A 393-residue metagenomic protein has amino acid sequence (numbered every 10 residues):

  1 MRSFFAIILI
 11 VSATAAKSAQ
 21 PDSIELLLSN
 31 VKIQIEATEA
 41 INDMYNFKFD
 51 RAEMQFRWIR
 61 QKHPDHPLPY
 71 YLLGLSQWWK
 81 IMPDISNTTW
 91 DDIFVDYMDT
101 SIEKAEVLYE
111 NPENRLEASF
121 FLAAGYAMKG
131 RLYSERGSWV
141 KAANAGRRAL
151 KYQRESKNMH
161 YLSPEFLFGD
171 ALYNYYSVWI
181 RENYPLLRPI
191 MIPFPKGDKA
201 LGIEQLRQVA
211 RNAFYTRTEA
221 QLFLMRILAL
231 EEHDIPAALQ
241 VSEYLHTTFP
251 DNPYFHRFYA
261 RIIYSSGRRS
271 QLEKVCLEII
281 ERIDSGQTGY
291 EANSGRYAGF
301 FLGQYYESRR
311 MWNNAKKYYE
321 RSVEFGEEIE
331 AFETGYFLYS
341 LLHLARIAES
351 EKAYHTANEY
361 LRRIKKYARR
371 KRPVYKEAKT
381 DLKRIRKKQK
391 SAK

Functional and structural regions predicted by a protein language model:
P21-E25, S29-I35, D43-F56, D65 (+4 more regions): Short coil/linker segments at helix-helix boundaries
V31, T38, L72, W79 (+8 more regions): "A position-specific structural signal for the A-helix of alpha-solenoid helical repeats
F47, G130, G137, G197 (+4 more regions): Residue-level detector of the short coil/turn that links helix A to helix B within each tetratricopeptide repeat
Q61, I102-E103, L150-R154, E204-L206 (+6 more regions): Amphipathic alpha-helical segments of tetratricopeptide repeats
H66, R115, S163, T216-R217 (+4 more regions): Residue-level recognition of tetratricopeptide repeat
P69, A118, F166, A220 (+5 more regions): TPR alpha-solenoid repeat register
W79-W90, S177-P185, H233-P236, R268-L272 (+3 more regions): Alpha-helical linker/edge segments of TPR/alpha-solenoid repeat scaffolds and analogous pre-/post-domain helices
T356-K393: Terminal, low-structured helical/coil segments at or just beyond the last alpha-helical repeat
